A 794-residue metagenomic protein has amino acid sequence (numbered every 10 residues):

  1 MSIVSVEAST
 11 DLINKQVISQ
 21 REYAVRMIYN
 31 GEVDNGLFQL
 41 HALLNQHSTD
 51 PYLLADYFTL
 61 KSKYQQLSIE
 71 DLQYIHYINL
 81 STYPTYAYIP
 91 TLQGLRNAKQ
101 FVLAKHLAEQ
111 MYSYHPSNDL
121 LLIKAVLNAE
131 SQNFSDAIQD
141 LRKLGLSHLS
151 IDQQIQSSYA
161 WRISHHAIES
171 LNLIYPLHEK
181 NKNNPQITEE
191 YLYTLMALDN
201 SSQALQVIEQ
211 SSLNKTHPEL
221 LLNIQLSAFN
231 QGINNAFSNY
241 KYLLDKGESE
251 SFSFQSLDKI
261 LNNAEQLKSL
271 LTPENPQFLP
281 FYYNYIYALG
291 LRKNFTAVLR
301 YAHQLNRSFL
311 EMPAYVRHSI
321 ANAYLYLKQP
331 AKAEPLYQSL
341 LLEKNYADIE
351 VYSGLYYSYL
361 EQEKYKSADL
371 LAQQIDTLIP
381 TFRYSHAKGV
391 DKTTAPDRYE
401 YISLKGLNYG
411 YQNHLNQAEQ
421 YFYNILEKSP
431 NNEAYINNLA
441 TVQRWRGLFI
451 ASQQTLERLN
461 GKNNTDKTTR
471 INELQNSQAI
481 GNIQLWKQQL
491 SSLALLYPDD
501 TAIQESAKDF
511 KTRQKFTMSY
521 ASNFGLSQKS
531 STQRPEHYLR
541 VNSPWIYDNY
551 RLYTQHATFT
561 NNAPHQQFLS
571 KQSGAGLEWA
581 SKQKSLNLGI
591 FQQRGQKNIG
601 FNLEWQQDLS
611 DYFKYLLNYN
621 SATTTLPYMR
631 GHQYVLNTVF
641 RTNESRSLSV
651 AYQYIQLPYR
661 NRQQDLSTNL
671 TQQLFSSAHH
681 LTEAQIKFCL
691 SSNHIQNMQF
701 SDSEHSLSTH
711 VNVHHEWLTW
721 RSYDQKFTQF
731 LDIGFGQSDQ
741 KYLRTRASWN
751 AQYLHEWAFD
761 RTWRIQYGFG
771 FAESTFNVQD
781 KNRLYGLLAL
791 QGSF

Functional and structural regions predicted by a protein language model:
S2-Y57, Y83-Y86, F237-Y242, F254-Q255: N-terminal leader/linker segments that initiate helical-solenoid repeat arrays
Q16, Y52, D56-T59, L67 (+9 more regions): Gram-negative and organellar
H47, T59, Q93, A125-V126 (+1 more regions): Repetitive, compositionally biased segments used for assembly/scaffolding
